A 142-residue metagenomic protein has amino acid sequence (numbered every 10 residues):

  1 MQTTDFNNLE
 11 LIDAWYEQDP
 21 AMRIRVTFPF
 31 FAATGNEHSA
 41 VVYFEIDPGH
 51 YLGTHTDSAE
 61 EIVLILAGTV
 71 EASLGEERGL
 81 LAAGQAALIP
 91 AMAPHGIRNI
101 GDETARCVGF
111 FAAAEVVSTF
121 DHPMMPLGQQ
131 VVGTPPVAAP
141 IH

Functional and structural regions predicted by a protein language model:
M1-H38, H122-H142: A short, N-terminal "cap"/entry segment at the start of jelly-roll beta-barrel domains of the cupin/DSBH fold
R25-P29, V42-D57: Conserved short histidine dyad/triad with adjacent acidic residue
P48, S58-A59, E77, A93-P94 (+1 more regions): A generic "binding-loop/recognition-motif" signal
L52-T54, A72-S73, I89, H95-G101 (+1 more regions): Short beta-strand His + acidic residue motifs that chelate non-heme Fe in jelly-roll/DSBH and cupin folds
E60-V70: Glycine- and acidic-residue-biased ligand/ion/polar-headgroup-sensing regions
E76-A91: Short acidic-glycine-tyrosine-enriched beta hairpin
L88, E103-S118: A short hydrophobic beta-strand segment most commonly corresponding to one strand of the jelly-roll/cupin
